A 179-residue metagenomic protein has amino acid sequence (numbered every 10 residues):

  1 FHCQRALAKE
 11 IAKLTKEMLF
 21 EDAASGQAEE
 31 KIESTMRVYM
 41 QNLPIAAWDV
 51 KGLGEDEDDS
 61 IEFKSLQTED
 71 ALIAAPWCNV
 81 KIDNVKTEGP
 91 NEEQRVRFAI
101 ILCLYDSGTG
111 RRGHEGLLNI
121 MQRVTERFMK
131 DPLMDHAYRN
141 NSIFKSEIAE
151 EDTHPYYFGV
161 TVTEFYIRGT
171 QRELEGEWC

Functional and structural regions predicted by a protein language model:
F1-P90, E177-C179: Small/polar-rich, solvent-exposed N-terminal microdomains that initiate assembly or binding
H2, A75, R95, E115 (+2 more regions): Short, well-structured alpha-helical interface segments that form or flank functional binding sites
I73-A75, N91-R97, H154-V160: A general secondary-structure signal for short beta-strands and their flanking turns/coil in non-transmembrane regions
K81-D83, A99-C103, V162-Y166: Residue-level recognition of well-ordered beta-strand positions that form the cores of beta-sheet-rich folds across
E88, D106-G110, R168-E173: Residue-level signal for secondary-structure boundary sites
G89-E92, G113: Short histidine-centered beta-strand/loop micro-motifs that create catalytic or ligand/metal-coordination sites
E93-G110: Short acidic, glycine/tyrosine-flanked loop/strand segments centered on an H-E-D-like triad
E115-C179: Acidic-leaning, charged glycine-interspersed low-complexity segments
